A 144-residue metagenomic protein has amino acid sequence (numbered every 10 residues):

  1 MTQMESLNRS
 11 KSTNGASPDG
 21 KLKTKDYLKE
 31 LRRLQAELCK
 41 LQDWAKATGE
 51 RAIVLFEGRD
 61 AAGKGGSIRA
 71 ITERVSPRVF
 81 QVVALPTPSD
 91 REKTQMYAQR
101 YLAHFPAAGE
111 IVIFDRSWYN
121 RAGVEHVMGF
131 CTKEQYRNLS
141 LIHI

Functional and structural regions predicted by a protein language model:
T2-E30: Charged, amphipathic alpha-helical linker segments immediately N-terminal to NTP-binding catalytic cores
L31-L34, L41: Amphipathic alpha-helical coiled-coil segments
C39-A45: Pre-Walker A adenine-sensing motif
T48-V54: Pre-Walker A (Motif I) flank of P-loop NTPase domains
F56-I71: Glycine-rich phosphate-binding P-loop
R74-Q81: Post-Walker A helix-loop "phosphate-sensing" segment adjacent to the P-loop in P-loop NTPases
L85, R91-Q135: Conserved nucleotide-sensing/catalytic segment adjacent to the nucleotide-binding pocket in NTP-handling enzymes
I142-I144: Conserved small/polar residues in nucleotide/adenosyl-binding loops
